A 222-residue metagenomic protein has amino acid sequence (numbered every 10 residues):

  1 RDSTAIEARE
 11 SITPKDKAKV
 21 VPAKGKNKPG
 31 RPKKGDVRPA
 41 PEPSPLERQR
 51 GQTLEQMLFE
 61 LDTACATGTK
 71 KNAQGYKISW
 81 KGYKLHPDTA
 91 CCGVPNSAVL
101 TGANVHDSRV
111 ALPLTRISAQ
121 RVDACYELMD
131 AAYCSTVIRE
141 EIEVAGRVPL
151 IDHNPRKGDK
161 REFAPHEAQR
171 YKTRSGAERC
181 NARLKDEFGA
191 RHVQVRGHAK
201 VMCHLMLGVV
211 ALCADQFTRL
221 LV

Functional and structural regions predicted by a protein language model:
R1-A131, T136-V144: Polybasic low-complexity intrinsically disordered regions
S3, K77, S97, G102 (+4 more regions): Generic secondary-structure boundary/loop-capping signal
I12-K24, E187-M202, M206: Compositionally biased, low-complexity linear motifs
G30, D36, Y126, A131-A199: Helix-centered, glycine/charged polyanion-binding patches within enzymatic domains that contact phosphate-containing
V110, G176, C180, C203-M206 (+1 more regions): Catalytic-loop motifs flanking and including active-site residues across diverse enzymes
R121, C180-R183, E187-R191, C213 (+1 more regions): Hydrophobic alpha-helical segments
A199-V222: Charge-patterned, long linear interaction tracts outside catalytic cores
